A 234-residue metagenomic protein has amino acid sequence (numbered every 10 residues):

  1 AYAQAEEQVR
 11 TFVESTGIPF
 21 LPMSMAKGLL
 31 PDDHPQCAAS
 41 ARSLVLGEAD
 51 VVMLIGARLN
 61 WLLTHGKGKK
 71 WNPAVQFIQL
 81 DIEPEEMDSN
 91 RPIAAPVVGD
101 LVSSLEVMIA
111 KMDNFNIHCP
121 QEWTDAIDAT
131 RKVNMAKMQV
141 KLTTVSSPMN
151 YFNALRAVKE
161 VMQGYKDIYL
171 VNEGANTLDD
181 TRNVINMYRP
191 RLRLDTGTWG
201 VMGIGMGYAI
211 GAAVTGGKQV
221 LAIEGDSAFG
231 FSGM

Functional and structural regions predicted by a protein language model:
A1, M25-K27, A57-N60, A175-T177 (+1 more regions): Short glycine-rich anion-binding loops that position phosphate/pyrophosphate groups of nucleotides and phosphorylated
A1-E14: Glycine-rich phosphate/diphosphate-binding loop of Rossmann-like nucleotide-binding domains
E6, R42-A49, M87-N90, P96-V98 (+2 more regions): Thiamine diphosphate
V13, A129-T215: Active-site diphosphate/adenylate-binding microenvironment
G17, Q76, D167, Q219: Residues at the starts of beta-strands that form the adenosine-phosphate
L21-M23, L54-I55, Q79, G99 (+4 more regions): General beta-strand structural signal in soluble alpha/beta enzymes
P22-I127: Glycine-rich, acidic loop regions that bind phosphate or pyrophosphate groups
